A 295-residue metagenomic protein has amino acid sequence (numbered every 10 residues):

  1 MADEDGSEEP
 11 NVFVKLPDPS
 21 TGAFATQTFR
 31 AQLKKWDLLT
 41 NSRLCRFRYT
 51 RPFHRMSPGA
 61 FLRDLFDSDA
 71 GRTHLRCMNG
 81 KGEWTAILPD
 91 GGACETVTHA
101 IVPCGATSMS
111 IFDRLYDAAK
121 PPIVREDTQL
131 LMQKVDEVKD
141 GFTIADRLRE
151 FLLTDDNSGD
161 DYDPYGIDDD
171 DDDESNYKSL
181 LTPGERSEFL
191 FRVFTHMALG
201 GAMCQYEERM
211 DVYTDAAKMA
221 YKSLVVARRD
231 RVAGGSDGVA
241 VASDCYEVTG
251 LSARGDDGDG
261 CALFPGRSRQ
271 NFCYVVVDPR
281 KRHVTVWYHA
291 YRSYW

Functional and structural regions predicted by a protein language model:
A2-G235, V241: Extended, low-hydrophobicity segments enriched in charged/polar residues
T154-D155, E247-G250, Y288: Surface-exposed beta-strand edges and flanking loops
K218-R269: Functional cores of ribonucleases/endoribonucleases
L251-W295: Compact beta-sheet-dominated globular domain cores
